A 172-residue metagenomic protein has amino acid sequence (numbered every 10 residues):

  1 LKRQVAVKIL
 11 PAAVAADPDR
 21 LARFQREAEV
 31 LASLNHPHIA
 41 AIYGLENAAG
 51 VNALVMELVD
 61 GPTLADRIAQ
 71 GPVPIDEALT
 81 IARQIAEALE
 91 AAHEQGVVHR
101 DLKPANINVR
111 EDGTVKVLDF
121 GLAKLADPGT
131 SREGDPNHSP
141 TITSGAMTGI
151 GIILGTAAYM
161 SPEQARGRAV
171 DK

Functional and structural regions predicted by a protein language model:
L1-K172: Conserved ATP-binding/catalytic core of the eukaryotic-like protein kinase fold, especially serine/threonine kinases
